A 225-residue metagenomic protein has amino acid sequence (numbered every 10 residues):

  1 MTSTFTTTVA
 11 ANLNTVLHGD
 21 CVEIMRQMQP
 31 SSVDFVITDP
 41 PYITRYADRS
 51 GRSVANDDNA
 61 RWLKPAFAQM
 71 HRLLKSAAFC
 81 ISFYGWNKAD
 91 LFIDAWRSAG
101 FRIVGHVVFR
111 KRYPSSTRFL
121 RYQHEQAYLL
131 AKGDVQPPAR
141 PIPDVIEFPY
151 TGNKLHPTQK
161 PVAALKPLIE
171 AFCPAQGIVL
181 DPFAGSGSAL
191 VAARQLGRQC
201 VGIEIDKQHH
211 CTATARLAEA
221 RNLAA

Functional and structural regions predicted by a protein language model:
M1-D206, H210: Core catalytic lobe of class I
M1-T2, R221-A225: Short intrinsically disordered terminal tails
G197, L217, R221: Active-site catalytic pocket residues across diverse enzymes, especially alpha/beta-hydrolases
A213-T214: Conserved SAM-binding loop
